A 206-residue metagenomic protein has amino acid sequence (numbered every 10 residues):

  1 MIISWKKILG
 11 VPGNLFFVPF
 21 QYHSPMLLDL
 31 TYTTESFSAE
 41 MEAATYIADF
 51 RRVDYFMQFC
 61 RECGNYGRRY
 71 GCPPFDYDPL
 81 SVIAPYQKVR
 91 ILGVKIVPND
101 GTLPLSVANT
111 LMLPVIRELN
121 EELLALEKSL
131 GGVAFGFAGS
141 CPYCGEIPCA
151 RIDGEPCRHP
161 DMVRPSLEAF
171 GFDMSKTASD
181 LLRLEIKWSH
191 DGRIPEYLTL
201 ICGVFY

Functional and structural regions predicted by a protein language model:
S4-L15: N-terminal amphipathic/hydrophobic targeting modules at extreme N-termini, encompassing cleavable Sec/SRP-type signal
F16-Y22: Aromatic (phenylalanine/tyrosine) cluster motif
L28-T33, F37-Y206: Catalytic cores of enzyme domains
